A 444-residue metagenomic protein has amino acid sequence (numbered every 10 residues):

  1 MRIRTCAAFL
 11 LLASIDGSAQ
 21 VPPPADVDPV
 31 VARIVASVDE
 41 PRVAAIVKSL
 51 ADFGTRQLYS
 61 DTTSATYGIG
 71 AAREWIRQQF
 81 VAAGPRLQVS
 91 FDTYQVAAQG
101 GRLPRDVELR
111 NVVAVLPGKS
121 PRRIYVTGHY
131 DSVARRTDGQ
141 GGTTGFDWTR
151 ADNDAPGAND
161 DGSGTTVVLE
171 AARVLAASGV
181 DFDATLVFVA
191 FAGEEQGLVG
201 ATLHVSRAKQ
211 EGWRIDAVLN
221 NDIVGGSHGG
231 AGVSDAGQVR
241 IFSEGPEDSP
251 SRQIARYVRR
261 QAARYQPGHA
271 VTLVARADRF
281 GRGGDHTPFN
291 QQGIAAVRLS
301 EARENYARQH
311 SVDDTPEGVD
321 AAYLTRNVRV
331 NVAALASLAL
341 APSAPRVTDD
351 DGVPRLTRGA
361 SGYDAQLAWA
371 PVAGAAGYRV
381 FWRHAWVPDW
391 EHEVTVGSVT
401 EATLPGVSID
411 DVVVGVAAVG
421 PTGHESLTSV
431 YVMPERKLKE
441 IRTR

Functional and structural regions predicted by a protein language model:
V21-Y67, A307-V312: N-terminal capping segment at the start of a domain
R42-P117, A270-T272: A non-catalytic alpha/beta surface segment that caps or lines the substrate-entry region of metallo-dependent hydrolase
S49-A51, V224-R240, V274-S343: Active-site-adjacent mobile loop/cap segments within catalytic or ligand-binding domains
A114, V126, D131-S132, T137-G197 (+1 more regions): Alpha-helical metal-binding/catalytic segments enriched in His/Glu/Asp
F191-P288, Q292-A296: Metal-dependent peptidase/peptidase-like ectodomains
Y363-G374: Conserved aromatic anchor
L404-E425: Beta-strand-rich modules
P421-R444: Extracellular fibronectin type III
